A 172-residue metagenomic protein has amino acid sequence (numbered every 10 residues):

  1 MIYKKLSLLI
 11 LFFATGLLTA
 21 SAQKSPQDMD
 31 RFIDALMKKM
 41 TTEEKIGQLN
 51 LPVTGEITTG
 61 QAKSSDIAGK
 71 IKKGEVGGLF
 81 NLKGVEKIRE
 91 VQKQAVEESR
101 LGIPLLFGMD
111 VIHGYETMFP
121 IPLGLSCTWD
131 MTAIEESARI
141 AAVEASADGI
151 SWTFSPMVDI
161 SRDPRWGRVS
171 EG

Functional and structural regions predicted by a protein language model:
M1-L6: Positively charged n-region of N-terminal signal peptides that target proteins for export
S7-G16: Bacterial N-terminal signal peptides
G16-L17, L36: Prokaryotic Sec-type signal peptides and long signal-anchor helices with extended Leu/Ile/Val-rich h-regions
L18-A22: Sec/Tat signal peptide C-region and signal peptidase I cleavage site
Q23-G172: N-terminal beta-rich core of secreted/periplasmic extracellular enzymes
